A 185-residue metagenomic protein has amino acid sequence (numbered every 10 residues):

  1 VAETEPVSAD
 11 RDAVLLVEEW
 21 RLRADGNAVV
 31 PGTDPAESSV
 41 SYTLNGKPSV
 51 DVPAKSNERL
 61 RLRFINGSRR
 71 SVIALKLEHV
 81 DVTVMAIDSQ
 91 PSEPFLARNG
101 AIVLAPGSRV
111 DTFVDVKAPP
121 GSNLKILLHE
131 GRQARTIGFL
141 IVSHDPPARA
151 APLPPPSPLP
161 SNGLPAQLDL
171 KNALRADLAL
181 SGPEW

Functional and structural regions predicted by a protein language model:
V1-P6: Hydrophobic or amphipathic alpha-helical targeting/insertion segments
S8-D10, V40: Blade-edge beta-strand/turn elements of extracellular beta-propeller and related beta-sheet repeat scaffolds
R11-V17, K171-G182: Short amphipathic
V17-N172: Histidine- and aromatic-rich segments of cupredoxin/plastocyanin-like copper-binding domains
W185: C-terminal substrate/ligand-recognition segments
